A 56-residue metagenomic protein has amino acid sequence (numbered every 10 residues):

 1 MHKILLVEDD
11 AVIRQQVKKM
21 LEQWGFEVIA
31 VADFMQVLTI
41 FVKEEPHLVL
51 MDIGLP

Functional and structural regions predicted by a protein language model:
M1: Phosphate-coordination loops involved in phosphoryl transfer and adenosine-cofactor binding
E8: Conserved acidic carboxylate
A11-I29, M35, G54: Two-component/phosphorelay signaling modules centered on CheY-like receiver
A30-L48: Acidic, metal-coordinating helix/loop segments flanking the phosphotransfer/catalytic sites of two-component signaling
H47, G54-P56: The short loop immediately C-terminal to the conserved phospho-acceptor aspartate in CheY-like receiver
